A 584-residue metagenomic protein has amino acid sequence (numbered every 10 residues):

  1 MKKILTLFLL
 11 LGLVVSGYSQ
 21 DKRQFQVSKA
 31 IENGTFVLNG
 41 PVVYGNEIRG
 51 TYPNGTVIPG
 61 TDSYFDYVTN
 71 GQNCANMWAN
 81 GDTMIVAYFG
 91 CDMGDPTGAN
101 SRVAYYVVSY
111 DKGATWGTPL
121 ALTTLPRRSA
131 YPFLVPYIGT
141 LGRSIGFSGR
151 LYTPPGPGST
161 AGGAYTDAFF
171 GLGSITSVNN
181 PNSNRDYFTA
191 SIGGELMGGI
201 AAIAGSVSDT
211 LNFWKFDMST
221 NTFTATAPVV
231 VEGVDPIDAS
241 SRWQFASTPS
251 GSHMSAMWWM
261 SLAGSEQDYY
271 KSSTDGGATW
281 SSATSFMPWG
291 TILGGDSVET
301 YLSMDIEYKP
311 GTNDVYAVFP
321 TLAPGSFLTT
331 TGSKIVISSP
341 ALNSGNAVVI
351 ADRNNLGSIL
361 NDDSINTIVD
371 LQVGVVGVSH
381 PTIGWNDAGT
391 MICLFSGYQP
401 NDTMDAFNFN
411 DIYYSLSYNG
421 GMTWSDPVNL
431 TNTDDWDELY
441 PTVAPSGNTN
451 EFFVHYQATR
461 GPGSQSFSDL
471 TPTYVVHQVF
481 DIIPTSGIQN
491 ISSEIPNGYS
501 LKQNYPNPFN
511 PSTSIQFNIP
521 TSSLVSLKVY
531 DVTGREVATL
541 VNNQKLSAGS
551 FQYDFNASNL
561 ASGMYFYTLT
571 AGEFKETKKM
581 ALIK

Functional and structural regions predicted by a protein language model:
M1, I200-A201, S486, Y505-P508: Alpha-helical architecture
K2-L13, Q26, I31-N33, G146 (+3 more regions): N-terminal functional modules and adjacent low-complexity/disordered segments of proteins
K3-F8, V15-S19, S492-K584: C-terminal outer-membrane/trafficking sorting elements
V15, R102-Y105, Y269, N313 (+5 more regions): Generic detector of short, well-ordered, non-transmembrane alpha-helical segments enriched in hydrophobic residues
Q20-T485: Extracellular, repeat-based ectodomains that mediate carbohydrate processing or recognition
P59-T61, D92, N366-I368, G487-Q489 (+3 more regions): Short secondary-structure boundary micro-motifs
D481-I495: Low-complexity, Pro/Thr/Ser/Gly/Ala-rich linker/spacer regions in secreted, extracellular modular proteins
